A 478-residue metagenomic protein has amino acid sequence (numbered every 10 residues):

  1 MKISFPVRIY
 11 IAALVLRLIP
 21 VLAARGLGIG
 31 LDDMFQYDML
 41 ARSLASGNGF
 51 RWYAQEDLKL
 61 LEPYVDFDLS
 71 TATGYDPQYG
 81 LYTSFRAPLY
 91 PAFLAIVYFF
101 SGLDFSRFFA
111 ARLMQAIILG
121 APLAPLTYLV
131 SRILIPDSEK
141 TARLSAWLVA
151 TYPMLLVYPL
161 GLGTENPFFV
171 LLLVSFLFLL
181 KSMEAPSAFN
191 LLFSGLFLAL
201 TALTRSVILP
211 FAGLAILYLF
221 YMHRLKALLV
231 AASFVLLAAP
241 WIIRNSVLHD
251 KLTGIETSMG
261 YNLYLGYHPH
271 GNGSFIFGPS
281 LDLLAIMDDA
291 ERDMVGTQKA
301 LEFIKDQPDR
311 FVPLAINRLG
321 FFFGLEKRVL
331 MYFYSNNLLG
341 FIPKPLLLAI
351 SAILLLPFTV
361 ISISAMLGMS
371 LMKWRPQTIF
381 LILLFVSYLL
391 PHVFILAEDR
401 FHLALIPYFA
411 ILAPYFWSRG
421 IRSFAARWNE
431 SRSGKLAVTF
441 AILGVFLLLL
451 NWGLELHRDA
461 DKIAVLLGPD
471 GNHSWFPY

Functional and structural regions predicted by a protein language model:
P6, A110-P136, V174, I363-L367: Transmembrane-helix motifs of polytopic, lipid-linked glycan transferases
A13-L16, A142-P153, V157, L177 (+2 more regions): Short helix- or helix-capping micro-motifs that position conserved polar/aromatic residues at function-defining sites
G49-T73, S246-S335: Membrane-proximal stem/loop segments at transmembrane-domain junctions that anchor or position
P77-A95, F100-P125, L144-A146, Y158 (+2 more regions): Loop-to-helix entry region of an early transmembrane alpha helix in multi-pass inner-membrane enzymes
F105-I117, L314-L381: Membrane-interface anchor segments at the N-terminal boundary of transmembrane helices in multi-pass membrane enzymes
M154, L160-F168: Short acidic/glycine- and proline-prone juxtamembrane loop motifs at membrane-interface regions of multi-pass membrane
S175-F193, T201, L219-F220, K373: Membrane-interface transmembrane helices that cradle and orient dolichyl/undecaprenyl
E184, F211-V235, I242, I411 (+2 more regions): Perimembrane helix-loop-helix junctions
